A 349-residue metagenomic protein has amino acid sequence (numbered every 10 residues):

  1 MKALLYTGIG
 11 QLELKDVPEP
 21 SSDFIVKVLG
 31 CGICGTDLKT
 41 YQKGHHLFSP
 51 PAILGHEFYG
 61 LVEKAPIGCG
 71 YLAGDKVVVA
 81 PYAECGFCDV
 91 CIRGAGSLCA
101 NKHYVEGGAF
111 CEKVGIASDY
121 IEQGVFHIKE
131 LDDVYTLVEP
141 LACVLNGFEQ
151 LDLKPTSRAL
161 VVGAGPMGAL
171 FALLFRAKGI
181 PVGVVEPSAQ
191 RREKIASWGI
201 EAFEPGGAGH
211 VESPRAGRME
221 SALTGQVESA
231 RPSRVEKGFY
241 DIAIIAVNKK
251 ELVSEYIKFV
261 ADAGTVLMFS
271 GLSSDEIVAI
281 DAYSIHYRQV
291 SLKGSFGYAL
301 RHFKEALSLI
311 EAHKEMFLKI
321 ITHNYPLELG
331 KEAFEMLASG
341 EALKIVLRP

Functional and structural regions predicted by a protein language model:
A3-P20, I33-E63, V78, I92-V105: N-terminal glycine-rich cofactor-binding segment
P20-C31, H45-F87, Y120, F126-K129: Glycine-rich beta-strand-centered segment in the early N-terminal region that forms part of a ligand/cofactor-binding
G74, E130-E204: Mid-domain Rossmann-like dinucleotide-binding core that forms the NAD(H)/NADP(H) cofactor-binding site
C85-V162: NAD(P)H dinucleotide-binding glycine-rich loop of Rossmann-like/cofactor-binding domains, especially the beta1-alpha1
V161-A164, R176-E255: Adenosine-nucleotide cofactor-binding segment
G209, S254, L300-P349: C-terminal hydrophobic helical "lid"/dimerization subdomain of Rossmann-like NAD(P)H-dependent oxidoreductases
K250-A312, P349: Glycine-rich phosphate-binding loop and adjacent beta-alpha segment of Rossmann(oid) nucleotide-cofactor-binding
